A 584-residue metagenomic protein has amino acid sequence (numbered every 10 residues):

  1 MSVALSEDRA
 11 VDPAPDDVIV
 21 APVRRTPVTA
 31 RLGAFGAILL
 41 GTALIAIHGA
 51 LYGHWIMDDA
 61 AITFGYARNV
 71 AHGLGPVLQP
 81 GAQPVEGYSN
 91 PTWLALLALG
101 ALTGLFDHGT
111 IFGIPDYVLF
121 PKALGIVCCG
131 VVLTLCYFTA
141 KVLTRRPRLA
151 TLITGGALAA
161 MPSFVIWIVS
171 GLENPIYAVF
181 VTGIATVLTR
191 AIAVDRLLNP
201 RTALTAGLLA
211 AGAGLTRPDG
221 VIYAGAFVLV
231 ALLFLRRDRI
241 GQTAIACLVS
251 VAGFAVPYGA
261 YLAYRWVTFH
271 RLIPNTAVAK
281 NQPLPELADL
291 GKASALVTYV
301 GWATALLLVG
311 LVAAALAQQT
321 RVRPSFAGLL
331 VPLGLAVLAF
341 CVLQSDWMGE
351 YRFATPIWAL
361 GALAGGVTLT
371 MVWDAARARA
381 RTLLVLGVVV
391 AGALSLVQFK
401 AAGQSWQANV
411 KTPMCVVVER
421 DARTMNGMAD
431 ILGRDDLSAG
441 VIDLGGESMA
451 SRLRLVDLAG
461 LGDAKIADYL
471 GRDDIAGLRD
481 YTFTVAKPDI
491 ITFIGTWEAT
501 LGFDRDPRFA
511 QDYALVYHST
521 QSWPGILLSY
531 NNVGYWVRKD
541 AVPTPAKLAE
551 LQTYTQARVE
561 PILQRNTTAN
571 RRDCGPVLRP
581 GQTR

Functional and structural regions predicted by a protein language model:
S2-S6: Transit-peptide-like, low-complexity N-terminal presequences and other terminal intrinsically disordered regions
E7-D8, D12-R584: Membrane-proximal envelope and lipid/glycan-remodeling enzymes
